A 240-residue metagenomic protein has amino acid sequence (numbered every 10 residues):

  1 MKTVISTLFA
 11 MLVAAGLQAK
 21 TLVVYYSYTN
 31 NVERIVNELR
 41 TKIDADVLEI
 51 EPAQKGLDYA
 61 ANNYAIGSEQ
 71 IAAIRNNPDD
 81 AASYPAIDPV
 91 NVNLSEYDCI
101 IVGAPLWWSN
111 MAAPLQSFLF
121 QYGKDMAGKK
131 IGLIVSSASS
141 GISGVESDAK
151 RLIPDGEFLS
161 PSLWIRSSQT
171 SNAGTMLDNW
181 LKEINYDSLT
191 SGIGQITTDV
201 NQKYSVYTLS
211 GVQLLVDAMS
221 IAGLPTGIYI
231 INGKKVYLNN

Functional and structural regions predicted by a protein language model:
M1-A10: Sec-dependent signal peptide recognition, specifically the positively charged N-region followed immediately by
F9-Q18: Hydrophobic h-region of N-terminal signal peptides that target proteins for export in Gram-negative bacteria
A19-C99, M111, K182: N-terminal beta1-alpha1-beta2 submodule of the flavodoxin-like/Rossmannoid cofactor-binding fold
Y28-N31, P52-G56, L106-N110, S137-G141 (+1 more regions): Solvent-exposed loop/turn segments at secondary-structure junctions within structured extracellular/periplasmic domains
T41, L94-S95, F120-G128, L152-D155: Short, conserved loop/helix-junction motifs that constitute active-site signature segments in enzyme catalytic cores
L159-T190: Glycine-rich phosphate/pyrophosphate-binding loop and the adjoining helix
T190-N240: C-terminal outer-membrane/trafficking sorting elements
